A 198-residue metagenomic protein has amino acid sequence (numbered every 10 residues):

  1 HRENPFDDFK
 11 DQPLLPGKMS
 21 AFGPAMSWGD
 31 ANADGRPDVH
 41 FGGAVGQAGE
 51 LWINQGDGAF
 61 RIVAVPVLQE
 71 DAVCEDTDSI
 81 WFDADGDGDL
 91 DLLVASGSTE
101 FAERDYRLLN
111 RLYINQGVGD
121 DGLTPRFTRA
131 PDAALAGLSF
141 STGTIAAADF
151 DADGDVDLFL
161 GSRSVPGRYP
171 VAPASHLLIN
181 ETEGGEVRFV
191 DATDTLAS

Functional and structural regions predicted by a protein language model:
H1-S198: Acidic, glycine/proline-rich Ca2+-coordinating loop motifs
